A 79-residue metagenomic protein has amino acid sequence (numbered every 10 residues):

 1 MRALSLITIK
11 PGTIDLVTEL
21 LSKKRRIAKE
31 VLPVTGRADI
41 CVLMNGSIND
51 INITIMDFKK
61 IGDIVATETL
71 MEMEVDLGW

Functional and structural regions predicted by a protein language model:
M1-W79: A compositional/biophysical signature of low hydrophobicity enriched in polar/charged and small residues
